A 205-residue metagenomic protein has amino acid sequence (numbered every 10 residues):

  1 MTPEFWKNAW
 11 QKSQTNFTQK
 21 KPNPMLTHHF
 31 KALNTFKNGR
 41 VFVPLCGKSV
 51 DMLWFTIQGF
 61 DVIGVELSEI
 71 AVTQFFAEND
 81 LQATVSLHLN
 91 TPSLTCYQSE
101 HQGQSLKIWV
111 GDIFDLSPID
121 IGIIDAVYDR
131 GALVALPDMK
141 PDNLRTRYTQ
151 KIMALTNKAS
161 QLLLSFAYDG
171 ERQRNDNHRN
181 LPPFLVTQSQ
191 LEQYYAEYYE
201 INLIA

Functional and structural regions predicted by a protein language model:
M1-N34, K48-D51, Q58, G64-L106 (+2 more regions): Class I (Rossmann-like) S-adenosyl-L-methionine-dependent methyltransferase catalytic domain, capturing the SAM-binding
N34-R40: Short helix-loop-beta connector
V41, V62: Short glycine-aspartate micro-motif
F42-G47, A132: Class I SAM-dependent methyltransferase "Motif I" SAM/SAH-binding loop
V43-P44, P141, F184: Charged, low-complexity surface patches
G111-I119, I124-D142: A short SAM/SAH-binding and catalytic strip from SAM-dependent methyltransferases
